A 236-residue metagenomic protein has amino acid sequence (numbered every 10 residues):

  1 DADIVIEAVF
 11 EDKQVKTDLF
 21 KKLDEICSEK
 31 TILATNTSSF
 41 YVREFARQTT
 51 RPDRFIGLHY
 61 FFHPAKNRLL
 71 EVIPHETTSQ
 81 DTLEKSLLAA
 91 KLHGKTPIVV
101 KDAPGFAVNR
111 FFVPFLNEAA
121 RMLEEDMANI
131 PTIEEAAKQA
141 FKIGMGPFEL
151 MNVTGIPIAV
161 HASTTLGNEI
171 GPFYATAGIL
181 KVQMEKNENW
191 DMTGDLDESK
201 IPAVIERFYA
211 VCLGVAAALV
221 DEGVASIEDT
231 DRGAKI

Functional and structural regions predicted by a protein language model:
D1-I236: N-terminal glycine-rich phosphate-binding loop for ADP-containing cofactors
